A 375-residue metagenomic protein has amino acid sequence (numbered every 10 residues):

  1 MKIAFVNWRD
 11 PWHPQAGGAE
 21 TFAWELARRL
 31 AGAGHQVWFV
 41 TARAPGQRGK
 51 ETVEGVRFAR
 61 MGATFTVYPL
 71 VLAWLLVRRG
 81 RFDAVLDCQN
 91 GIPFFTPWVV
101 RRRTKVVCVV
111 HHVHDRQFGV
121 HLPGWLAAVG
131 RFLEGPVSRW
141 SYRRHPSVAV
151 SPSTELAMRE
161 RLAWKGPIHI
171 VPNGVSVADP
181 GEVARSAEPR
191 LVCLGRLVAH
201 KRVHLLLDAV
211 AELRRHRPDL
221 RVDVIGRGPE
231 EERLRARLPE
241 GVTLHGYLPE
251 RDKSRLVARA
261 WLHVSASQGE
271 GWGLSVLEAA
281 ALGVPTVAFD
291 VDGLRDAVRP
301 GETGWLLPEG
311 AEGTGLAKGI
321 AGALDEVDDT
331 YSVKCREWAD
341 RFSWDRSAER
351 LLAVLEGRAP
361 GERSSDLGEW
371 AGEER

Functional and structural regions predicted by a protein language model:
H114, L126-S147: Membrane-proximal helix-turn-helix segments that form the acceptor-binding/catalytic region of lipid-linked
V148, G181-R214: Conserved donor-binding/catalytic core segment of Leloir-type glycosyltransferases
S153, G174: Carbohydrate-associated surface elements
E232, R295-G322: Change "using UDP/GDP/dTDP sugars" to "using nucleotide sugars
E232-S254: Nucleotide-activated donor-binding/catalytic signature segment of Leloir-type glycosyltransferases, i.e., the conserved
Q268: Aromatic "clamp/platform" in nucleotide-sugar-dependent glycosyltransferases that forms part of the donor/acceptor
P285-A288: Short hydrophobic beta-strand element within catalytic cores of glycosyltransferases and related nucleotide-activated
D329-F342: A short, well-ordered alpha-helix in the C-terminal region of glycosyltransferases
